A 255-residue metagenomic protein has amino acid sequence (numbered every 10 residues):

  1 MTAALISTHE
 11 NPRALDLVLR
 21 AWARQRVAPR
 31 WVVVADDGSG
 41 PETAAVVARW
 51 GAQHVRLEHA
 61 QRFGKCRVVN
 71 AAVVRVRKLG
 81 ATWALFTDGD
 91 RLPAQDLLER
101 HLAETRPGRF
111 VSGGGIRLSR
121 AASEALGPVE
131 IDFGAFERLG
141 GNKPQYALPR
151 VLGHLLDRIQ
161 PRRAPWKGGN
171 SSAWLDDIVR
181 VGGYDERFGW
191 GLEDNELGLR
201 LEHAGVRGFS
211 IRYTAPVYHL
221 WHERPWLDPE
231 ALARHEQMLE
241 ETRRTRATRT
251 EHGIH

Functional and structural regions predicted by a protein language model:
R20-P29: Short, acidic, metal-binding catalytic loop of nucleotide-sugar glycosyltransferases
P29-S39, L57-H59: Short beta-strand/loop segment that forms part of the nucleotide-sugar
D36-A44, R91: A conserved acidic beta->alpha catalytic loop
A60-V76: Glycine-rich, basic loop-to-helix element that forms the pyrophosphate-binding segment of sugar-nucleotide handling
A81-L92: Short beta-strand-to-loop acidic/aromatic patch adjacent to the donor-nucleotide binding site
V111-P128: Short beta-strand-to-loop element that shapes/binds the nucleotide-sugar donor at the catalytic cleft/hinge
I131-R163: Short, flexible, basic/aromatic active-site loop/helix in glycosyltransferases
W190-L197: Acidic donor-binding loop at a coil-to-helix junction in glycosyltransferase catalytic cores that engages
